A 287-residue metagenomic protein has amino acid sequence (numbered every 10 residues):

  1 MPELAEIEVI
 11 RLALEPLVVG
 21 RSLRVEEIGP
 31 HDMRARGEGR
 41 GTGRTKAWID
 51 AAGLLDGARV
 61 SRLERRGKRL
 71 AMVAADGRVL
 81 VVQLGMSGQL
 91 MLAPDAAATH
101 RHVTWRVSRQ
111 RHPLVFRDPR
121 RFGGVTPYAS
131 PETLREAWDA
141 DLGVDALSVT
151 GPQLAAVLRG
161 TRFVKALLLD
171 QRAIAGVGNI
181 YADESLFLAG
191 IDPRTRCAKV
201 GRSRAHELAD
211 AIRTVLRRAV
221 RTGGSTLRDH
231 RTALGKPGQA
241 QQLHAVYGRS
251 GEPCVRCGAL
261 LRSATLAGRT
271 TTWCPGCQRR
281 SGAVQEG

Functional and structural regions predicted by a protein language model:
M1-T133, A137, G276-G287: Acidic, proline/glycine-enriched N-terminal capping motif
P2, E6, A146, R204: Catalytic cores of large soluble enzymes that bind and process phosphate-bearing ligands
S22-D50, E64, V157-G287: Basic, nucleic-acid-binding surfaces and adjacent catalytic neighborhoods in DNA/RNA-processing proteins
A96-A98, A140-L142, A146, H230 (+1 more regions): Short linear motifs in intrinsically disordered/low-complexity regions
A96-H100, L147, D170, A175: Short capping loops/turns at secondary-structure boundaries
S108-F116, A137-V144, F163-Q171, A211 (+1 more regions): Short, mixed-charge, low-aromatic patches
R120-R162: A short, charged helix-loop
